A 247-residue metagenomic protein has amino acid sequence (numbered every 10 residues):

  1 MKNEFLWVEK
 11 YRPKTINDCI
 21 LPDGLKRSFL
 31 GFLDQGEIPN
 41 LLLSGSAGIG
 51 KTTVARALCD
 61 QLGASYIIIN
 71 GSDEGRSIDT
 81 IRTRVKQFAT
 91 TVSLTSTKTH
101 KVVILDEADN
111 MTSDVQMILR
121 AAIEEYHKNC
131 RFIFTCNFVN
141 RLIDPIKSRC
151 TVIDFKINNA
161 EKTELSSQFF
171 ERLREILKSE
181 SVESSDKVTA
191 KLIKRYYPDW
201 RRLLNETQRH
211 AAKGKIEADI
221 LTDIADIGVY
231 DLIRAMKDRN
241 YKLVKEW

Functional and structural regions predicted by a protein language model:
M1, D23, Q35, S167-W247: AAA+ P-loop NTPase domains with strong preference for DNA replication initiators and clamp-loader complexes
M1-A160, S167, K191, Q208: P-loop/Walker A NTP-binding region and its immediately flanking N-terminal helices in P-loop NTPase folds
